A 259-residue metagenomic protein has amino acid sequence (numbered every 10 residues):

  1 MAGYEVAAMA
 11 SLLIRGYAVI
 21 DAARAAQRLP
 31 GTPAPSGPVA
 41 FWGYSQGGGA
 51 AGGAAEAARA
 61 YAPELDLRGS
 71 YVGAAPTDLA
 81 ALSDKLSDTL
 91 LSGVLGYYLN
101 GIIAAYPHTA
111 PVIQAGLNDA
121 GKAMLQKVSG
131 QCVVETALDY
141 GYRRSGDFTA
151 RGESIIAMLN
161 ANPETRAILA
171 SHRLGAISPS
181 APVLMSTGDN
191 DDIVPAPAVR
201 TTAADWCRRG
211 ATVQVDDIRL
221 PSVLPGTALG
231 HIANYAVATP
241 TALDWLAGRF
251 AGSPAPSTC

Functional and structural regions predicted by a protein language model:
M1-Y17, T227-A228: Cap/lid segment of the alpha/beta-hydrolase catalytic domain
M1-Y4, Q46-G48, P76-L79, D189-I193 (+1 more regions): Solvent-exposed loop/turn segments at secondary-structure junctions within structured extracellular/periplasmic domains
M9-G31: Alpha/beta-hydrolase active-site loop
R24-G93: Primarily recognizes the serine-hydrolase "nucleophile elbow" in alpha/beta-hydrolase and SGNH/GDSL folds
F41, P179, L184-D191: Short beta-strand/loop motif that positions the catalytic acidic residue of the alpha/beta-hydrolase fold
A54, A181-V183, V194-W206: Short alpha-helix in the alpha/beta-hydrolase fold that links the catalytic acid
P76-A176: Accessory cap/linker subdomain of secreted extracellular hydrolases
A161, R166-A167, R208-C259: C-terminal catalytic histidine-bearing segment of alpha/beta-hydrolase fold enzymes
